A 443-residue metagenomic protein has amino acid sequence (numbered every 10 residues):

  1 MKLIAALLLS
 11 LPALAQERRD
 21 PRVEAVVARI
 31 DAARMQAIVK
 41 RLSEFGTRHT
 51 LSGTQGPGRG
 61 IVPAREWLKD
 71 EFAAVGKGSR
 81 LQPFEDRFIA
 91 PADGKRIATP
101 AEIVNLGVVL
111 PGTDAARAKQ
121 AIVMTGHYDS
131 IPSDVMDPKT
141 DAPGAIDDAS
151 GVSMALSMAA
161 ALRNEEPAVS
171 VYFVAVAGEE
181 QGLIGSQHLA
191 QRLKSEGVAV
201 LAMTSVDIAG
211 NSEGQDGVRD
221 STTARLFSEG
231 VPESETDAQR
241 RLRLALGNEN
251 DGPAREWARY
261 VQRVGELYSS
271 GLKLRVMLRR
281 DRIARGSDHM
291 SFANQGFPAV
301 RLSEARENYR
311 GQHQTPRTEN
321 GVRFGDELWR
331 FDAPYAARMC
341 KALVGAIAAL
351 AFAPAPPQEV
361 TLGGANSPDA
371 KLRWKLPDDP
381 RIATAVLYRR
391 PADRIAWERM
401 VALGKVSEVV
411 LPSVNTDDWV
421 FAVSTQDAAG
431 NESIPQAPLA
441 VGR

Functional and structural regions predicted by a protein language model:
E17-R59, G311, E319-F324: N-terminal capping segment at the start of a domain
A37-P111: A non-catalytic alpha/beta surface segment that caps or lines the substrate-entry region of metallo-dependent hydrolase
S43, A209-E229, V276-F352: Active-site-adjacent mobile loop/cap segments within catalytic or ligand-binding domains
V108, M124-T125, D129-S130, D134-L183 (+1 more regions): Alpha-helical metal-binding/catalytic segments enriched in His/Glu/Asp
V176-S287, Q295, A299: Metal-dependent peptidase/peptidase-like ectodomains
P368-R381: Conserved aromatic anchor
R399-V406: Short beta-strand segments within Ig-like beta-sandwich modules, predominantly Fibronectin type-III
L411-E432: Beta-strand-rich modules
